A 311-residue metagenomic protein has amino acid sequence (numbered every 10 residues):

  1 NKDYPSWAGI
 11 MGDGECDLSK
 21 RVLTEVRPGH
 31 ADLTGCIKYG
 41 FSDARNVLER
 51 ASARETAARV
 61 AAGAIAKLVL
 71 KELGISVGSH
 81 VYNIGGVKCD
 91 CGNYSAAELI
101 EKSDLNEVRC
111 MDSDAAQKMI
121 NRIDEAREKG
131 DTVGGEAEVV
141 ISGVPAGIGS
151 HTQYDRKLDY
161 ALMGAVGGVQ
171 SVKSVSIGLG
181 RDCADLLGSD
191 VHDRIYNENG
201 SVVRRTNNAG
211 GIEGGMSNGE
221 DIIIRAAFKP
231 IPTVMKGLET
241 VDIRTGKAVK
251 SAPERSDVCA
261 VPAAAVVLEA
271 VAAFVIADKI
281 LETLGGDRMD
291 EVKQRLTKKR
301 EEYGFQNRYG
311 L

Functional and structural regions predicted by a protein language model:
N1-A44, V81-C110, I141-S150, V172 (+4 more regions): Glycine-rich, flexible beta-strand/loop modules in the N-terminal catalytic cores of phosphate-handling
E25, E49-A57, Q153-L158, S256-L268: Short alpha-helix boundary/capping segments
C36, G40, L68-E72, R122-G130 (+4 more regions): Change "in soluble alpha/beta enzymes" to "in soluble alpha/beta proteins
I37-S150, Y154: Glycine-rich, mobile lid/loop segments that gate access to catalytic sites or pores
R54-I75, R156-G164, E220-I222, A226-P230 (+1 more regions): Alpha-helical support elements that line or immediately flank enzyme active sites and cofactor-binding pockets
V60, G130-V133, A137-K247: Glycine-rich anion/phosphate-binding loop at the beta-strand->alpha-helix junction
G78-I84, E138, I177-G180, T240 (+1 more regions): Beta-strand segments within the central parallel beta-sheet cores of soluble alpha/beta enzyme folds
T233-L311: Internal helix-turn-beta structural module
